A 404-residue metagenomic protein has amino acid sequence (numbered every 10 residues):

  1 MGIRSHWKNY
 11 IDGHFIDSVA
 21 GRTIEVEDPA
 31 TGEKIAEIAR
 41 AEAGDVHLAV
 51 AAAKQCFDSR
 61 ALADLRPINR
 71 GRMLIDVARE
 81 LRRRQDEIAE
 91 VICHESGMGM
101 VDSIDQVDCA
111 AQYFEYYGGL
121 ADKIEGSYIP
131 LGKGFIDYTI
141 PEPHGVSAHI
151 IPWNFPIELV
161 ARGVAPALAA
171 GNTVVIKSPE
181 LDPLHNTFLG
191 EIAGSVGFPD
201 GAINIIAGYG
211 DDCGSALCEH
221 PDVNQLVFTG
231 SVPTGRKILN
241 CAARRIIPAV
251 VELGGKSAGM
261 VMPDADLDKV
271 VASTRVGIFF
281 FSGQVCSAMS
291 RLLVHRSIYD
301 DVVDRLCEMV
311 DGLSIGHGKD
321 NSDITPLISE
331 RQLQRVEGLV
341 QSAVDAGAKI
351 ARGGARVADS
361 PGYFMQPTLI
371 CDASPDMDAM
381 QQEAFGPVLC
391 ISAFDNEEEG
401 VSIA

Functional and structural regions predicted by a protein language model:
M1-I38, R72, D76, D108 (+3 more regions): Terminal low-complexity tails and localization/encapsulation signals of metabolic enzymes
E25, A39, A63, S96 (+3 more regions): A structural signal for short, well-ordered beta-strand elements
G32, R70, I92, F114 (+9 more regions): Residue-level signal for inorganic ion chemistry
E33-I124: Glycine-rich loop-to-alpha-helix module at the N-terminal edge of alpha/beta enzyme cores
D45, D212-C213, E399: Short acidic active-site motifs
F57, A61, A78-Q85, A89 (+16 more regions): Structural signal for hydrophobic packing residues in well-ordered secondary-structure cores of soluble enzyme domains
E125-K269, N321, F394: Rossmann-like NAD(P) dinucleotide-binding subdomain of oxidoreductase/dehydrogenase enzymes
I192, P233-S374, N396-I403: ALDH superfamily catalytic-core signature
